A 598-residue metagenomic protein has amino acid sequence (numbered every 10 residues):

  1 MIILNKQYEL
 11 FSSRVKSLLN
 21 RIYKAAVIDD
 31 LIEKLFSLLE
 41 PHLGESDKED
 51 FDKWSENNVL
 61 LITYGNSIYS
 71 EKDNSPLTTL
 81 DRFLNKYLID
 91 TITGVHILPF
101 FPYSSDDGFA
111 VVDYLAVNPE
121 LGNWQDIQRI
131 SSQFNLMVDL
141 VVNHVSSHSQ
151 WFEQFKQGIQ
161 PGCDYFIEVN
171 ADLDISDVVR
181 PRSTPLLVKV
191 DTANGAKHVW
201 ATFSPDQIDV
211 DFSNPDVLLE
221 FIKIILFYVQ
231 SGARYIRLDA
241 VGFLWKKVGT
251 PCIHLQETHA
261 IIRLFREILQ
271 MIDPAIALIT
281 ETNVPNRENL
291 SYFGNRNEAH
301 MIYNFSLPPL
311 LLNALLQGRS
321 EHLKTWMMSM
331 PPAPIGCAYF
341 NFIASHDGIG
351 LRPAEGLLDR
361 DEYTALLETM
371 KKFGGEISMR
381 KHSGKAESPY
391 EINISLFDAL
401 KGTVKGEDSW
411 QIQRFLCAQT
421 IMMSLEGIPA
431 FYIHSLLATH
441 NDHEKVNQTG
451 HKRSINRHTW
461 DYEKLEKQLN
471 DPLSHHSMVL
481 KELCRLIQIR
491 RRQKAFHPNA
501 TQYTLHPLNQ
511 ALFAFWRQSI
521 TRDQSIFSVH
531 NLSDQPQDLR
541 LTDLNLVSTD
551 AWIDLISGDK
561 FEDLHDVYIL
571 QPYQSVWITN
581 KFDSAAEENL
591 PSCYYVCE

Functional and structural regions predicted by a protein language model:
I2-E598: Active-site and adjacent substrate-binding regions of carbohydrate-active enzymes
